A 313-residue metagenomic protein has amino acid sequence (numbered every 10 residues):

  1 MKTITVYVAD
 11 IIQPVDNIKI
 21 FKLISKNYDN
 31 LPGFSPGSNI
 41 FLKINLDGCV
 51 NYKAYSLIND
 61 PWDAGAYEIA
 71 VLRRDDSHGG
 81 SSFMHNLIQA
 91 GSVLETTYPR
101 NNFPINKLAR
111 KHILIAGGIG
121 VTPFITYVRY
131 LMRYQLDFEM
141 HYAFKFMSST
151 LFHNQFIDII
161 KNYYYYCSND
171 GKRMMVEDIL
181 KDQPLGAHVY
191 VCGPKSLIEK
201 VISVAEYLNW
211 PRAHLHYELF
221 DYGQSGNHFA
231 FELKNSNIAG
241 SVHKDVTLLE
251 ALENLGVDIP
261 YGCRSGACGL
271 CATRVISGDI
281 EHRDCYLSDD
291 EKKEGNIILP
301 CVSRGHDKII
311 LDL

Functional and structural regions predicted by a protein language model:
K2-V93, F144-F146, F156: Ferredoxin-reductase
N45, P99-R100, I276: Short, surface-exposed secondary-structure boundary micro-motifs
S81-G226, A230-E232, S241: FNR/FR-type flavoprotein reductase catalytic core
P123, V257-D279, K292-D307: Local cysteine-cluster metal-coordination motifs and their immediate loop/turn environment, predominantly Fe-S cluster
N169-G171, H243, H306-L313: Short flanking/linker segments adjacent to small metal-binding domains or redox-active Cys/His motifs
F220, G226-Y261: N-terminal pre-ligand scaffold of iron-sulfur
R283-K292: Short cysteine/histidine-rich metal-coordination sites, predominantly Zn2+-binding motifs
